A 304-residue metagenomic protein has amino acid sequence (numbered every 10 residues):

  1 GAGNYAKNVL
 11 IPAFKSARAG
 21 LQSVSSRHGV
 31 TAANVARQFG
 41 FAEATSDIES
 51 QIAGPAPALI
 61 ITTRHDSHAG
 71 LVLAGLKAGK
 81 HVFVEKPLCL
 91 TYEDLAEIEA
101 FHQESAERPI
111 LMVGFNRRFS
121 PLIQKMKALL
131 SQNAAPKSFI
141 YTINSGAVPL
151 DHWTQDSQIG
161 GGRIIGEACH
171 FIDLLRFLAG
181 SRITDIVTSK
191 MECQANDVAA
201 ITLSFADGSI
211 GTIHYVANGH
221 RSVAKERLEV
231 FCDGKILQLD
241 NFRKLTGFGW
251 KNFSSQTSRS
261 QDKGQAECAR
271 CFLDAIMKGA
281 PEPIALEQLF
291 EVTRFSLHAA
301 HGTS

Functional and structural regions predicted by a protein language model:
A2-F39, A58, L273: N-terminal Rossmann-like dinucleotide-binding module
A32, L95, L122-I123, F171-I172 (+2 more regions): A general structural signal for well-ordered alpha-helical segments in protein cores
E43-I48: Short acidic-hydrophobic, aromatic-tinged amphipathic segments that line or gate anion-handling sites
S50-G70, F83: Rossmann-like NAD(P)-binding element
A58, A206, C271-S304: C-terminal helix-rich "cap/oligomerization" subdomain common to oxidoreductases
A69-F115: Beta-strand-loop-alpha-helix segment that lines the small-molecule cofactor/substrate pocket of alpha/beta enzymes
R108-P109, R117-S189: Predominantly a Rossmann-like dinucleotide-binding segment in NAD(P)-dependent oxidoreductases
K190-N196, D207-R270, A285: NAD(P)-dinucleotide binding in Rossmann-like oxidoreductases
